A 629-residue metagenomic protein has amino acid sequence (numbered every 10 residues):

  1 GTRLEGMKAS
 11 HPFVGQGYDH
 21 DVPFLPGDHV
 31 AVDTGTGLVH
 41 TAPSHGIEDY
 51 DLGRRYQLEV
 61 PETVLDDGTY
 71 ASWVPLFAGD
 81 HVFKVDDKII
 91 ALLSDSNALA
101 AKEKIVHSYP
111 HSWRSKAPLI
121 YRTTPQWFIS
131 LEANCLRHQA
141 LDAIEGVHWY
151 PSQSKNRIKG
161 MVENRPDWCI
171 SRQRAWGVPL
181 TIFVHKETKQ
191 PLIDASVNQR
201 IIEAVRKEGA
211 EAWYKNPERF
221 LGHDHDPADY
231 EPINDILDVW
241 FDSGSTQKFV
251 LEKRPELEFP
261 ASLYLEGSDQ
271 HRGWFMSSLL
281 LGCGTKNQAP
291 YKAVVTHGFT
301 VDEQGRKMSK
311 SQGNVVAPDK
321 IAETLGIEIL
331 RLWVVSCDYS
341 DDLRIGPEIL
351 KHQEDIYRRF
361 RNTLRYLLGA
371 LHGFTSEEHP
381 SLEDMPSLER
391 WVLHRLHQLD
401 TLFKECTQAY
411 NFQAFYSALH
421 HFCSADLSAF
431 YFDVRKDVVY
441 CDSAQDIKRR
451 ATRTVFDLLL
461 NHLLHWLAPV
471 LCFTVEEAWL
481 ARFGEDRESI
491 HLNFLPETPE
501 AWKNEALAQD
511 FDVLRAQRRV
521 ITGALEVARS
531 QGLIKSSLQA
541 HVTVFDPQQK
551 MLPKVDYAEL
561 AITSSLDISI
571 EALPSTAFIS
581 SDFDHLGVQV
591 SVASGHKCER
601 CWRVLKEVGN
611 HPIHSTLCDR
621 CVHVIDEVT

Functional and structural regions predicted by a protein language model:
G6-K8, G17, D33-D194, A212 (+6 more regions): Residue patterns forming the tRNA-binding/recognition surfaces of aminoacyl-tRNA synthetases and related DALR
Y56-G68, R174-W176, V184-E187, A195 (+1 more regions): Alpha-helical recognition segments enriched in aromatics with Gly/Pro capping that present substrate-recognition
Y109, I182, G595-C598, S615: Residues immediately within or flanking Cys/His clusters that coordinate Zn2+ in small zinc-binding modules
S112, H185, L221-D226, C598 (+1 more regions): Short cysteine-rich clusters marking metal-coordination/redox-active sites
L119, L192, L605-V608, V622-I625: Cys/His-rich microdomains that often coordinate metals
Q173, P227, W602-L605, D619-V622: Cys/His-coordinated zinc-binding microdomains
V184, Y230, F374-E405, F432-A524 (+5 more regions): Acidic, turn-prone loop/beta-hairpin segments
E607-T616: Short linker/helix segments within small regulatory modules
